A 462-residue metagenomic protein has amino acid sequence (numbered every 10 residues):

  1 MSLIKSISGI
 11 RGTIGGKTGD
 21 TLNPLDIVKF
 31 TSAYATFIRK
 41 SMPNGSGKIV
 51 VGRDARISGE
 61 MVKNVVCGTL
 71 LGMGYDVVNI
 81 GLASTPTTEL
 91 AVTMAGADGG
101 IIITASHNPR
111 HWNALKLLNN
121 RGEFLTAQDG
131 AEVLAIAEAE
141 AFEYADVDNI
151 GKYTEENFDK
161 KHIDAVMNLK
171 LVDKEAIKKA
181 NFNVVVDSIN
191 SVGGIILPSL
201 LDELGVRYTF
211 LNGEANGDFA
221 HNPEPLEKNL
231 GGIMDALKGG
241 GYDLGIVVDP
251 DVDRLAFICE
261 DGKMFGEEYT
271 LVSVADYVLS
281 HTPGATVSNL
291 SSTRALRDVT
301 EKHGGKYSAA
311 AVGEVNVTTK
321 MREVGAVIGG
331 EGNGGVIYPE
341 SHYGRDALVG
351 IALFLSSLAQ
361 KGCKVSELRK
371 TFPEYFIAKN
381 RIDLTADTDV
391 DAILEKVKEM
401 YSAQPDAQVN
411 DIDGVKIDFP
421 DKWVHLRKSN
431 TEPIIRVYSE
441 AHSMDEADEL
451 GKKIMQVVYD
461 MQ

Functional and structural regions predicted by a protein language model:
M1-G68, G72-M73, K152-V184: An N-terminal, well-structured beta->alpha segment
T13, N113-K238: Gly/Ser/Thr-enriched, mixed-charge loops and adjacent short helices that form phosphate/oxyanion-binding elements
T36, K40, K48-W112, S199-I258: N-terminal small/polar loop signature for handling phosphorylated ligands or for N-terminal nucleophile
G52-D54, V186-S188, C259, E340 (+1 more regions): Short glycine-centered, acidic/aromatic-flanked micro-motifs in structured strand/loop junctions that mark active-site
L71, L134-D164, N168, C259-G332 (+1 more regions): Proline/glycine-rich low-complexity loops and linkers
L117-N120, A256-E260, I337-P339: Short beta-strand-to-turn element immediately C-terminal to the catalytic PLP-Schiff-base lysine in fold type I
L244, T282-Q462: Phosphate-binding and adjacent anionic-ligand microenvironments
